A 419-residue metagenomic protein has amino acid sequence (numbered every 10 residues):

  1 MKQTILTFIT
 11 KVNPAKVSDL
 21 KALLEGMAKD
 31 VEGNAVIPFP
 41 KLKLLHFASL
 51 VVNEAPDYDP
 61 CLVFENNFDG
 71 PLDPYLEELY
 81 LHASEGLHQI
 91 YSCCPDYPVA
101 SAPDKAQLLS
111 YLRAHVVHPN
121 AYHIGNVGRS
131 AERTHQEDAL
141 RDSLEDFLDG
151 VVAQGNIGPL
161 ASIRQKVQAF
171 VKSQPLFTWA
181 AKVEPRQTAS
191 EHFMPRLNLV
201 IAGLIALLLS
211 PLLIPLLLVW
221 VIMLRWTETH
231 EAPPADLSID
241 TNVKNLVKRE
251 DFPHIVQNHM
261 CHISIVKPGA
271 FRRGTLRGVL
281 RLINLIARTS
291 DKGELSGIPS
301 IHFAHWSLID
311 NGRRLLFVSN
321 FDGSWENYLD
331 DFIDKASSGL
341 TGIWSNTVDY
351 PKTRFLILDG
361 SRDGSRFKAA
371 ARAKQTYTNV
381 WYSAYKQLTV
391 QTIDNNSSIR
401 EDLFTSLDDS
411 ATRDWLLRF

Functional and structural regions predicted by a protein language model:
M1-H46, D59, N67-L72, Q107-H302 (+3 more regions): Short S/T/G/P-rich N-terminal loop/turn motif that feeds into the first structured element of a domain
F39-L81, E85-I90, P299-A304, L308-S319 (+2 more regions): Elongated alpha-helical scaffolds
P74-G128, F321-T376: An exposed acidic His-Trp-rich patch
